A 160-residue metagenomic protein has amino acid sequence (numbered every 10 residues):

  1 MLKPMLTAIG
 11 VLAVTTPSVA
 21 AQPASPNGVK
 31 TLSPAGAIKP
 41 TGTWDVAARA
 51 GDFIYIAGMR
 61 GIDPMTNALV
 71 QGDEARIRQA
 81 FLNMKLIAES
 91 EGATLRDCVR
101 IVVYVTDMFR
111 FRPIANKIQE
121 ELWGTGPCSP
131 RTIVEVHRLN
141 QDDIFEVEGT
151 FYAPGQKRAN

Functional and structural regions predicted by a protein language model:
P4-L82, L86-V99, V105-N160: N-terminal presequence-like segments and the immediate start of the first folded domain
